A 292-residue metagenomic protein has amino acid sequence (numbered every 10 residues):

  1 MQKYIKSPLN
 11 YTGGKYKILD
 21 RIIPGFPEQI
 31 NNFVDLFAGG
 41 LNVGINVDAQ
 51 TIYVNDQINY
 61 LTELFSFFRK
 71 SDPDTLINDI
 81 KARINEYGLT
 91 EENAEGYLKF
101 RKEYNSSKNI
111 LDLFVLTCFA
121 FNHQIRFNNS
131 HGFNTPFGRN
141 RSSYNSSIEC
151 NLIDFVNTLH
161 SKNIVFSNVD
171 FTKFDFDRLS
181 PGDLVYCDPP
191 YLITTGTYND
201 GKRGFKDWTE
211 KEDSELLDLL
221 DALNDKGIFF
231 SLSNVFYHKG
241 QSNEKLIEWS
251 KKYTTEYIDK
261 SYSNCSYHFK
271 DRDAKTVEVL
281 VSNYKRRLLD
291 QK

Functional and structural regions predicted by a protein language model:
M1-K17, P24, P73-Y186, P190-G201 (+1 more regions): SAM-dependent nucleic-acid methyltransferase catalytic core
Q2-P73: Gly/lys/ser-thr-rich phosphate-binding loops in alpha/beta enzymes that coordinate phosphoanhydride or phosphate groups
I22-G25, F33-V47, V54-I58, F114-F121 (+3 more regions): Conserved proline-anchored active-site loop of SAM-dependent methyltransferases that bridges a beta-strand
N42-N46, L61-E63, N122-I125, D175 (+3 more regions): Short catalytic/ligand-binding loop motif for oxyanion handling, primarily in non-cytosolic enzymes, centered on
T51, N163-V165, T254-E256: Conserved beta-strand segments of alpha/beta enzyme cores
L192-K226: SAM-dependent methyltransferase catalytic-core segment centered on the flexible catalytic loop and adjoining short
S214-S261: Conserved Class I SAM-dependent methyltransferase catalytic core
K251-K292: Class I S-adenosyl-L-methionine
